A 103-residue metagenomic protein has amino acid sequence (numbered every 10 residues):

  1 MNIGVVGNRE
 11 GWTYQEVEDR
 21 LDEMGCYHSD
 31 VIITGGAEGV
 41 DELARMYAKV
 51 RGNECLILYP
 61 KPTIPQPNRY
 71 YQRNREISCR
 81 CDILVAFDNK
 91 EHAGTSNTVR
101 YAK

Functional and structural regions predicted by a protein language model:
N2, G7-K103: Acidic/glycine-enriched connector segments
